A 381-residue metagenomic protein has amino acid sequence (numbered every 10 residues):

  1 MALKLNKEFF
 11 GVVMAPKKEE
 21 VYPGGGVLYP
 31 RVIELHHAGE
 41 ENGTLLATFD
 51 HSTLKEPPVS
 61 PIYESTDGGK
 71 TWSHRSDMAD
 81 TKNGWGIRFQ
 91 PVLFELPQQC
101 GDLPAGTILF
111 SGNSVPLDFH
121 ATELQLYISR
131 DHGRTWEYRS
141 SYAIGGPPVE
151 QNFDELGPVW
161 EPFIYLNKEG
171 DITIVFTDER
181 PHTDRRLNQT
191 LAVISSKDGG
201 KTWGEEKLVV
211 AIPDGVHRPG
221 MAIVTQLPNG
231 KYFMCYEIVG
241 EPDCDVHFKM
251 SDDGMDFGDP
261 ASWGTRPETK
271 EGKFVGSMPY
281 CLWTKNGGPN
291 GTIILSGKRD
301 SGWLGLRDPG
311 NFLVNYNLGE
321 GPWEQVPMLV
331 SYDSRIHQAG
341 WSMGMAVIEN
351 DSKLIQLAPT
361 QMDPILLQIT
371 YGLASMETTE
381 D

Functional and structural regions predicted by a protein language model:
A2-D381: Asp-box/BNR beta-propeller blade signature and adjacent active/binding-site loops in extracellular glycan-interacting
